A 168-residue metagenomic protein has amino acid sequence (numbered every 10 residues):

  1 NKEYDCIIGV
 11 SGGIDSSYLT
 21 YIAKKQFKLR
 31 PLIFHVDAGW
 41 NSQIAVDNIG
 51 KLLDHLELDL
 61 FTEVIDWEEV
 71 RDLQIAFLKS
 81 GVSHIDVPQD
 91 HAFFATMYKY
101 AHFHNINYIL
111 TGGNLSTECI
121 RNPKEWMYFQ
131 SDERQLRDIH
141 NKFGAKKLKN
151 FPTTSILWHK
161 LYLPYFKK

Functional and structural regions predicted by a protein language model:
N1-D5, I22-K168: Nucleotide-activated chemistry modules centered on ATP-dependent adenylation/adenylyltransferase
I7-D15: Short, glycine-rich nucleotide/cofactor-binding loops
I14-L19, A92: Short glycine/serine/threonine-rich phosphate/pyrophosphate-binding segments that cradle anionic phosphate groups
